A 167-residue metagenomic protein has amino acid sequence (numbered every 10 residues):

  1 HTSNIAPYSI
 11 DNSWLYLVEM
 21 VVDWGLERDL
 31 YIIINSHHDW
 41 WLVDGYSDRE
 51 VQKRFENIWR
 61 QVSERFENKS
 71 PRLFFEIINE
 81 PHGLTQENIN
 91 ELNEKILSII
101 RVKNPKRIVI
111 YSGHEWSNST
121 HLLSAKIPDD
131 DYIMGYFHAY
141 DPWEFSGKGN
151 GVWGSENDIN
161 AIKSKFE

Functional and structural regions predicted by a protein language model:
H1-D11, N79, F166-E167: Short intrinsically disordered, low-complexity coil segments enriched in acidic
N4-F74, N88-K103: An active-site-proximal structural segment forming one wall of the substrate-binding cleft that immediately precedes
K53-E167: Active-site region of glycoside hydrolase catalytic domains
